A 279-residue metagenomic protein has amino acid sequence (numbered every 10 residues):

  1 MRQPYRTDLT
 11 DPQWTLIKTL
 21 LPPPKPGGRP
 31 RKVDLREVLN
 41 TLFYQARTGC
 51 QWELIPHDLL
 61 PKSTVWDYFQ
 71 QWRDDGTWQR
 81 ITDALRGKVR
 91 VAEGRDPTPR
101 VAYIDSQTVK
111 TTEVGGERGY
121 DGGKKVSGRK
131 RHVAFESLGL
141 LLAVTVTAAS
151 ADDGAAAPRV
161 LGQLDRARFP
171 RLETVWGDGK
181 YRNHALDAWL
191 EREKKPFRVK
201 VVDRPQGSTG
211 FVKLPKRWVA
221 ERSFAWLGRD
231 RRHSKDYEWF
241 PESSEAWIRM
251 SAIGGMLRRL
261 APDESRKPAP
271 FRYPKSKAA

Functional and structural regions predicted by a protein language model:
M1-A279: Short alpha-helical elements
